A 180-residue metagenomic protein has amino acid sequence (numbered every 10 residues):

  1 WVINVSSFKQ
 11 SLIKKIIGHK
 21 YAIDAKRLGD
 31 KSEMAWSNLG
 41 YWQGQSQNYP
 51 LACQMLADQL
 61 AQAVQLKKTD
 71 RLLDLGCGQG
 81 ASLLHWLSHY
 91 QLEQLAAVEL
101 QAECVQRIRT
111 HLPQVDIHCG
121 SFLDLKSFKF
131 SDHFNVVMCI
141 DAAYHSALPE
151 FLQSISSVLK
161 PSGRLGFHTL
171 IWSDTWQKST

Functional and structural regions predicted by a protein language model:
W1-W42: N-terminal, positively charged/glycine-rich alpha-helical extensions of SAM-dependent methyltransferases
W36-Q54: Class I SAM-dependent methyltransferase Rossmann-like catalytic core, especially the SAM/SAH-binding loop
L51-K68: Conserved alpha-helix/loop element of class I SAM-dependent methyltransferases that forms part of the SAM/SAH-binding
L73, C77-D124: Class I SAM-dependent methyltransferase SAM/SAH-binding core
S127-V137: A short acidic, Gly/Pro-enriched loop at the edge of an enzyme's catalytic core that lines a small-molecule cofactor
V136-P149: A short SAM/SAH-binding and catalytic strip from SAM-dependent methyltransferases
E150-R164: A short glycine-rich, Lys/Arg-flanked "PGG" loop and its adjoining helix->strand segment in the class I
G166-T180: Conserved class I S-adenosyl-L-methionine
